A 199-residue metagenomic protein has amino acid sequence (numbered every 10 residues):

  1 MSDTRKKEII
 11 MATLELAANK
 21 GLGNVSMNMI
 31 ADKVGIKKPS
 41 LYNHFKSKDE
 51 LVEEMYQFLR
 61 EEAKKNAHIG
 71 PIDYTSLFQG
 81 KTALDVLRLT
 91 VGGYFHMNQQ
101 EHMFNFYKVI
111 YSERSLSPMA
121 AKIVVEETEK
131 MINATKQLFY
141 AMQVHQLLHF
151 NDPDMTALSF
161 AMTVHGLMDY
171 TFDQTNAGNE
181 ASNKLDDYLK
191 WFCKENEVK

Functional and structural regions predicted by a protein language model:
T4-R5, I9-A12: N-terminal positioning helix adjacent to the helix-turn-helix/winged-helix DNA-binding module
R5, K48, M55, L59-A63 (+6 more regions): Hydrophobic/aromatic residues within well-ordered alpha-helical segments
E8, L16-F58: Helix-turn-helix
L22, F45, V109-L116: Short helix-capping/turn signature of helix-turn-helix
E54, I69-Q100, T156-F160, S182: Hydrophobic alpha-helical connector segments
K64, D85, M97-Y111, P118-V144: Amphipathic alpha-helical packing segments from all-alpha helical-bundle domains
L89, G93, Q137-V144, M162-K199: C-terminal peripheral helix-coil segments that are non-catalytic and often amphipathic
K122-T128, V144-A161: All-alpha amphipathic helical-bundle segments outside canonical DNA-binding/catalytic cores that form hydrophobic
